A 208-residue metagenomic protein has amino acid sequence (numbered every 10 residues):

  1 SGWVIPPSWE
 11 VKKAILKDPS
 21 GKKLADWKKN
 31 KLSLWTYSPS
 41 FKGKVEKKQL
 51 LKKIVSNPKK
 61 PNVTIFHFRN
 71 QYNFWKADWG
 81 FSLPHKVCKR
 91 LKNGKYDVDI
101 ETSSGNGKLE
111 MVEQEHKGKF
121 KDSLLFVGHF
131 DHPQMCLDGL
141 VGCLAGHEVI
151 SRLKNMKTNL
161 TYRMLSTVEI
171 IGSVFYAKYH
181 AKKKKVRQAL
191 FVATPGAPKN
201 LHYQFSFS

Functional and structural regions predicted by a protein language model:
S1-S208: N-terminal hydrophobic/helix-forming segments and targeting peptides
